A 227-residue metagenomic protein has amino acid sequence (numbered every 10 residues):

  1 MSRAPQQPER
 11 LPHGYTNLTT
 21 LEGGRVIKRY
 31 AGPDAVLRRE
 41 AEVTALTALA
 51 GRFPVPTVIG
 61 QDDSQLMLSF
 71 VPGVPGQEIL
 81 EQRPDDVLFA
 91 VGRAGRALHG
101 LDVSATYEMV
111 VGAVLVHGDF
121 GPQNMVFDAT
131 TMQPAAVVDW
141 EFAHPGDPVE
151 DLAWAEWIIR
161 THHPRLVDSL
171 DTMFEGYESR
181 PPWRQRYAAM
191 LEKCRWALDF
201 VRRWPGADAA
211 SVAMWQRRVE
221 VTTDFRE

Functional and structural regions predicted by a protein language model:
S2-E22: ATP-binding glycine-rich phosphate-binding loop
H13-N17, R25-L98: A conserved alpha-helical element in kinase catalytic cores
T16, D63, G73-G76, W154-E227: Helix-rich C-terminal or lid/interface subdomains of diverse kinases
G23, S64, G112-V114, P134: The start of beta-strands in P-loop NTPase/AAA+ ATPase cores
A50-F53, L98-T106, H163, Y177 (+2 more regions): A general structural signal marking secondary-structure boundaries and capping sites
A105-G118, P122: Catalytic-loop of the protein kinase fold
Q123-F127: Hydrophobic residue at the +6 position relative to the catalytic HRD Asp in the kinase catalytic loop
T130-D171: Active-site Asp-x-Gly
